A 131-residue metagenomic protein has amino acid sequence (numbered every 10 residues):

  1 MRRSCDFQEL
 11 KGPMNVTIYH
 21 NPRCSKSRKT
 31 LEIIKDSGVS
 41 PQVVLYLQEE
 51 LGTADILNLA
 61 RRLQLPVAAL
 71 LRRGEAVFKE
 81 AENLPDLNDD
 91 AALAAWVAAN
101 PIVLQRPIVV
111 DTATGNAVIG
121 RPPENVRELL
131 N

Functional and structural regions predicted by a protein language model:
M1-S4, C24: Intrinsic disorder/low-complexity segments
R3-P13: Short, Lys/Arg-enriched N-terminal segments with co-localized hydrophobic residues within the first ~10-30 amino acids
Q8, E32-K35, R127: A periodicity- and composition-biased signal for non-globular, repetitive helical segments
P13, G38-V39, L57, A76: Generic signal for short, ordered secondary-structure residues within or immediately flanking folded domains
P13-N15, L104-Q105: A structure-centric signal for secondary-structure junctions around beta-strands
M14-I33, S37, P41-Y46: Local sequence-structure signature of Cys/Sec-based thiol-disulfide redox active-site neighborhoods
Y46-N131: Thiol/selenol-based redox catalytic cores and closely related redox-interacting motifs
